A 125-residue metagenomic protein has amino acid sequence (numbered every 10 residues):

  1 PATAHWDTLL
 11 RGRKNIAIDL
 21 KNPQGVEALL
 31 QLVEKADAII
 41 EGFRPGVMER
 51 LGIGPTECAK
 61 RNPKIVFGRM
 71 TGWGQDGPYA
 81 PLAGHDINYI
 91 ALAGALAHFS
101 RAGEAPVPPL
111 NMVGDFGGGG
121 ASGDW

Functional and structural regions predicted by a protein language model:
P1-G120: N-terminal helix-loop segment corresponding to the beta1-alpha1 unit of nucleotide/adenylate-binding folds
G123-W125: Structural motif of enzymes handling amino- and sulfur-group chemistry
